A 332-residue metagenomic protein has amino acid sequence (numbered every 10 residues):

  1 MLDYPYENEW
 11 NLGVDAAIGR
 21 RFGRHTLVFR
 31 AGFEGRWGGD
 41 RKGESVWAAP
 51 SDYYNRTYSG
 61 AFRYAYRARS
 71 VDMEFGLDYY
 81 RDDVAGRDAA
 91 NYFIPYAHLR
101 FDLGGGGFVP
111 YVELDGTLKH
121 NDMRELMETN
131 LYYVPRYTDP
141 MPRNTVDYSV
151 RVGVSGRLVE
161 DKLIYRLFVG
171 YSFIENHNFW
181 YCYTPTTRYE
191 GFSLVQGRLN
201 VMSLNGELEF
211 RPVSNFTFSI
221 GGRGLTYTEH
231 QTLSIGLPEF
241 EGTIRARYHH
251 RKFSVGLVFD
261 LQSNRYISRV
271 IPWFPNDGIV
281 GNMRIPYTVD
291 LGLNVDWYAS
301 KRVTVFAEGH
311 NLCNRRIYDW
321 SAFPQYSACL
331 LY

Functional and structural regions predicted by a protein language model:
L2-D3, F22-R24, F33-G39, Y66-S70 (+10 more regions): Transmembrane beta-strands of outer-membrane beta-barrel pores
L2-R69, M73: Outer-membrane beta-barrel transmembrane domain signature of Gram-negative proteins, especially the mid-to-C-terminal
Y6-V14, D52-Y58, A89-P95, N144-V150 (+5 more regions): Residues that define the transmembrane beta-barrel architecture of outer-membrane proteins
V14-R20, F33, G60-Y66, A97-F101 (+7 more regions): Residues on the lipid-exposed face of transmembrane beta-strands in outer-membrane beta-barrel proteins
F22-F29, A68-F75, G106-P110, E160-R166 (+5 more regions): Repeated loop/turn-to-beta-strand initiation elements of outer-membrane beta-barrel proteins
S51-G153, L163: Long alpha-helical, hydrophobic tracts
G106, N144-G191: Membrane-embedded beta-barrel scaffold of Gram-negative outer-membrane proteins
R124-R143, I174-L199, L225-T243, L261-Y298 (+1 more regions): Outer-membrane beta-barrel domain signature, especially the mid-to-C-terminal portions of large Gram-negative OMP
